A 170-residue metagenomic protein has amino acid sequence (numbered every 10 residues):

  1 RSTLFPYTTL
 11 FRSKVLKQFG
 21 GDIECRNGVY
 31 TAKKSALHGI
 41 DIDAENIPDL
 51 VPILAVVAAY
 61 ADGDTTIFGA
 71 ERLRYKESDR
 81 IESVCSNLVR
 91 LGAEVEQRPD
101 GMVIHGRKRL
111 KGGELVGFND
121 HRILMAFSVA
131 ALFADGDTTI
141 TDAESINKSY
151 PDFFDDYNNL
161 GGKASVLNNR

Functional and structural regions predicted by a protein language model:
R1-T9: Single conserved hydrophobic/aromatic residue that forms the stacking wall/gate of nucleotide- or nucleobase-binding
T8-R170: Short, structured segments at the rim of ligand-binding sites
